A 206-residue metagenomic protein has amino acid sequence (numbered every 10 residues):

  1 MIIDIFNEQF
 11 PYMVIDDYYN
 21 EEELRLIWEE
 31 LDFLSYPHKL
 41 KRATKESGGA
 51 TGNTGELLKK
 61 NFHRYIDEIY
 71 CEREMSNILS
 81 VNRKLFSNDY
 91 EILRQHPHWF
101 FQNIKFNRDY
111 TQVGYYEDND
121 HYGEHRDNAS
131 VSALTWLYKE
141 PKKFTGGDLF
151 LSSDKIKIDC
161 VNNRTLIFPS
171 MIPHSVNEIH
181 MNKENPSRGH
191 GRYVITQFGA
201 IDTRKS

Functional and structural regions predicted by a protein language model:
M1-H98: Non-heme Fe(II)/2-oxoglutarate
E22-L24, K105-N107, D120-G123, K143 (+2 more regions): Short catalytic/ligand-binding loop motif for oxyanion handling, primarily in non-cytosolic enzymes, centered on
F100-Y115: A short glycine-rich, His/Asp/Glu-containing loop-to-beta-strand
T111-V113, A133-T135, I195-G199: A structural signal for short, well-ordered beta-strand segments
Q112-D127: Conserved short histidine dyad/triad with adjacent acidic residue
A129, E140-S206: Catalytic core of Fe(II)/2-oxoglutarate
